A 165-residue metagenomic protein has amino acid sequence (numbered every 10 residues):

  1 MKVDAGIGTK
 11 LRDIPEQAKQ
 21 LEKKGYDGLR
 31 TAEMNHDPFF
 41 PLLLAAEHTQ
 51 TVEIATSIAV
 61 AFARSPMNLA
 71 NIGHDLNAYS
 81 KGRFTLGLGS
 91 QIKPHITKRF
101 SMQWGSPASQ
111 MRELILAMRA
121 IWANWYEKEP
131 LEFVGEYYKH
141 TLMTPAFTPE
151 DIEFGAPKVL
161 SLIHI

Functional and structural regions predicted by a protein language model:
M1-T56, F62, I152, A156-P157 (+1 more regions): N-terminal beta1-alpha1-beta2 module of alpha/beta enzyme domains
A18-L21, L44-A46, L69-N71, R99-Q103: Short, glycine/charged-enriched secondary-structure capping and boundary segments
N35, I58-M67, S90-P94: Acidic, glycine-rich active-site loops and adjacent beta-strand->loop/helix elements that engage anionic groups
A70-I163: Internal, glycine-rich beta/alpha segment that forms the wall or movable "lid" of small-molecule/cofactor binding
